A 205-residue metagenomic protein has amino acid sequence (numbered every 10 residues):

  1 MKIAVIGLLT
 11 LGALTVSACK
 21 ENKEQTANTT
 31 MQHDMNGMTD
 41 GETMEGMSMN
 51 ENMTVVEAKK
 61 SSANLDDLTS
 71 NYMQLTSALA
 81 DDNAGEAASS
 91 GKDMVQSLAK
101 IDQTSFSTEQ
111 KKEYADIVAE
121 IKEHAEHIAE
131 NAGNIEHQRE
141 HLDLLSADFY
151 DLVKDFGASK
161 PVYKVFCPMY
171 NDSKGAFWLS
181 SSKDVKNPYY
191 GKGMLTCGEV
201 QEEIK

Functional and structural regions predicted by a protein language model:
K2-L8, T15-K205: Intrinsically disordered, low-complexity terminal tails/loops enriched in metal-binding residues
